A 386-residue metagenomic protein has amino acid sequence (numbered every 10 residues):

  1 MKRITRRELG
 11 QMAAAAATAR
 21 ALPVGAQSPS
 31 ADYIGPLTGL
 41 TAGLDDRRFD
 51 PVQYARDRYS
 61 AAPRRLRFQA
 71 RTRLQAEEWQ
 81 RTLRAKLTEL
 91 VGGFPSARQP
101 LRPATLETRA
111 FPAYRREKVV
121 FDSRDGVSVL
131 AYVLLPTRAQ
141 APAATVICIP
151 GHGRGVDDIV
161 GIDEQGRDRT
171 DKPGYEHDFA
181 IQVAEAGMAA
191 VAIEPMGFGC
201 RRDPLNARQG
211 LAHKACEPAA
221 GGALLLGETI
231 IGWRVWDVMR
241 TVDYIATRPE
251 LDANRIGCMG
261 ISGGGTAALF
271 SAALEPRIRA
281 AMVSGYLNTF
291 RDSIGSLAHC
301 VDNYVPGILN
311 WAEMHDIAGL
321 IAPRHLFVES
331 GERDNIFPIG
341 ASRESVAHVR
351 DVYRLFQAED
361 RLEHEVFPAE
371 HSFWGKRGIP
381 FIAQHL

Functional and structural regions predicted by a protein language model:
K2, E8-Q27: N-terminal export signals
R56-L135: Non-catalytic accessory segments flanking enzyme active sites
V127, T137-T145: Proline/glycine-enriched tight loop/beta-turn segments at coil->beta junctions that connect or precede beta-strands
I149-W236, S293-G295: Cap/lid segment of the alpha/beta-hydrolase catalytic domain
P218, G222-L225, R240-T241, I278-G319 (+3 more regions): Mobile cap/lid helix-loop segments that gate and shape the active-site cleft of serine hydrolases
L251-G260: Alpha/beta-hydrolase fold nucleophile elbow
V328-S330: Short beta-strand/loop motif that positions the catalytic acidic residue of the alpha/beta-hydrolase fold
A347-L386: C-terminal catalytic histidine-bearing segment of alpha/beta-hydrolase fold enzymes
